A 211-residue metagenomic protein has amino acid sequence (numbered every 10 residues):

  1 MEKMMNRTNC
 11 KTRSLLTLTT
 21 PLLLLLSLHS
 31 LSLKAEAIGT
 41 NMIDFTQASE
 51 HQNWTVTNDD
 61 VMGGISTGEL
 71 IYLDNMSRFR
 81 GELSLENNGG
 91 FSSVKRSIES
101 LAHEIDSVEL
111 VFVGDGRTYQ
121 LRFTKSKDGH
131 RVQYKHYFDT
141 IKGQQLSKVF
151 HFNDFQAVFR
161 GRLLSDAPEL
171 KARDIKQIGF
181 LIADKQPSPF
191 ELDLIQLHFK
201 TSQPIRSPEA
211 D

Functional and structural regions predicted by a protein language model:
M1-T12: N-terminal secretory signal peptides that target proteins for export/translocation
E2, L31-D211: Beta-rich carbohydrate-recognition modules and glycan-binding surfaces
T19-H29: Bacterial N-terminal signal peptides
